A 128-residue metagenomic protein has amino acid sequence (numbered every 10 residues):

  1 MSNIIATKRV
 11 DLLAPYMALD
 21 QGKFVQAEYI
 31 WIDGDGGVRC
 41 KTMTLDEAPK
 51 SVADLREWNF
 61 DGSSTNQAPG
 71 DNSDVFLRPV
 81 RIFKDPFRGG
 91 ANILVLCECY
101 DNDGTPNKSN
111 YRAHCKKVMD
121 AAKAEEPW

Functional and structural regions predicted by a protein language model:
M1-W128: ATP/Mg2+-dependent ligation/transfer catalytic cores
